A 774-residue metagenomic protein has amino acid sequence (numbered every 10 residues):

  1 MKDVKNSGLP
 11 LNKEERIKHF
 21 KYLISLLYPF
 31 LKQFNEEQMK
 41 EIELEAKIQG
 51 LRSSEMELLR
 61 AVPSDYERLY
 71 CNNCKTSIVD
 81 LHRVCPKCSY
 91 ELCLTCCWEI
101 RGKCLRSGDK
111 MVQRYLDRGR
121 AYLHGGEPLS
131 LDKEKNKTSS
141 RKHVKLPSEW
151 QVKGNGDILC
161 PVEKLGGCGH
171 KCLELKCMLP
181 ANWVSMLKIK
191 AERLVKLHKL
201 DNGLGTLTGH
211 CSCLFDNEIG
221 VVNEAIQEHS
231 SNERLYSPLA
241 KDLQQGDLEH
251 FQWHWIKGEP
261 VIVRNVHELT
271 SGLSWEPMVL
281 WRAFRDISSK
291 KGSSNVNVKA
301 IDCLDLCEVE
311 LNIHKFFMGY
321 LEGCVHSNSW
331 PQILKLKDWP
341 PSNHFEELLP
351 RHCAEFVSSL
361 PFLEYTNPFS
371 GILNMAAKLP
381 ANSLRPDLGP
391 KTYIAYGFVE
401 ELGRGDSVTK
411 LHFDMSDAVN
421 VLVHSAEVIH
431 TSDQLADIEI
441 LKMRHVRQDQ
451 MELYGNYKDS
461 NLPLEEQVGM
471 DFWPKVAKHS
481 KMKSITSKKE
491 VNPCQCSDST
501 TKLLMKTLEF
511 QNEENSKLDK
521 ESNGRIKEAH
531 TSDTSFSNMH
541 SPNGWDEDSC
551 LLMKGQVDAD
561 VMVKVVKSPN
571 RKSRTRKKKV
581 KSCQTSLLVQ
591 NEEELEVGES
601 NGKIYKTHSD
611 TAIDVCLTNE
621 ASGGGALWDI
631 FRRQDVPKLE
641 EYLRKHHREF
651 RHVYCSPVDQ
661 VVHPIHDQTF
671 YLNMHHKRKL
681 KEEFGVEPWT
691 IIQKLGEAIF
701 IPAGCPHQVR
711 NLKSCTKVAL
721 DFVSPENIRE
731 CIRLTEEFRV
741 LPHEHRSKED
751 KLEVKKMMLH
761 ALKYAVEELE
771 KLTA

Functional and structural regions predicted by a protein language model:
M1, Y70-Y122: Cys/His-rich Zn2+-coordinating "finger/knuckle" modules used by eukaryotic regulatory proteins
M1-Y70, R118: Intrinsically disordered, low-complexity acidic/polar tracts
R16-F30, Q38, K142, P161 (+11 more regions): Intrinsically disordered, low-complexity serine/threonine-rich regulatory regions of eukaryotic proteins
E36-R68, L214-E259, H267-E490, C494-E509 (+4 more regions): Active-site region of the double-stranded beta-helix
S77-D80, E91-L94, E99-G102, G166 (+5 more regions): Secreted/processed peptides and extracellular or luminal domains of membrane proteins
R120-M178: Long, compositionally biased charged/polar stretches
T138-R141, K145-K153, D157, P161-V162 (+7 more regions): N-terminal low-complexity, Ser/Thr- and acidic-residue-enriched intrinsically disordered segments
M186-N217, E224, E233, S237: Long, low-complexity regulatory regions of eukaryotic transcription regulators
